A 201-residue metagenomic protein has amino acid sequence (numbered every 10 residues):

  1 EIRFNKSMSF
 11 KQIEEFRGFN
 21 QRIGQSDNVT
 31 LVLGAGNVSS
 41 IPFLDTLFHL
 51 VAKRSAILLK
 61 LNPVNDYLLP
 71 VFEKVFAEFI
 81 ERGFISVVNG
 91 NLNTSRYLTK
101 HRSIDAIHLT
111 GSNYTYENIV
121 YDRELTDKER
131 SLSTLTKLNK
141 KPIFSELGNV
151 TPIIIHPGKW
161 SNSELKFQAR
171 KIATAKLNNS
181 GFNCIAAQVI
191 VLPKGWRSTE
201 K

Functional and structural regions predicted by a protein language model:
E1-F79, G83, T151: Conserved small-residue-rich beta-alpha loop and adjacent elements that most often cradle the phosphate/pyrophosphate
G34, L44, L61-P63, N89 (+5 more regions): Glycine-rich, histidine-containing beta strand-loop boundary motifs that form or position
S39, N89-T94, Y114: Short acidic loop-to-helix transition motifs that present clustered carboxylates
F43-I57, N91-L109, K176-N179: Glycine/serine-rich loop-strand microenvironments at binding/catalytic pocket rims
Y67, N89, S163-F167: Conserved phosphate-coordination/catalytic loops
V75-I80, F84, T94, K100-R102 (+2 more regions): ALDH superfamily catalytic-core signature
